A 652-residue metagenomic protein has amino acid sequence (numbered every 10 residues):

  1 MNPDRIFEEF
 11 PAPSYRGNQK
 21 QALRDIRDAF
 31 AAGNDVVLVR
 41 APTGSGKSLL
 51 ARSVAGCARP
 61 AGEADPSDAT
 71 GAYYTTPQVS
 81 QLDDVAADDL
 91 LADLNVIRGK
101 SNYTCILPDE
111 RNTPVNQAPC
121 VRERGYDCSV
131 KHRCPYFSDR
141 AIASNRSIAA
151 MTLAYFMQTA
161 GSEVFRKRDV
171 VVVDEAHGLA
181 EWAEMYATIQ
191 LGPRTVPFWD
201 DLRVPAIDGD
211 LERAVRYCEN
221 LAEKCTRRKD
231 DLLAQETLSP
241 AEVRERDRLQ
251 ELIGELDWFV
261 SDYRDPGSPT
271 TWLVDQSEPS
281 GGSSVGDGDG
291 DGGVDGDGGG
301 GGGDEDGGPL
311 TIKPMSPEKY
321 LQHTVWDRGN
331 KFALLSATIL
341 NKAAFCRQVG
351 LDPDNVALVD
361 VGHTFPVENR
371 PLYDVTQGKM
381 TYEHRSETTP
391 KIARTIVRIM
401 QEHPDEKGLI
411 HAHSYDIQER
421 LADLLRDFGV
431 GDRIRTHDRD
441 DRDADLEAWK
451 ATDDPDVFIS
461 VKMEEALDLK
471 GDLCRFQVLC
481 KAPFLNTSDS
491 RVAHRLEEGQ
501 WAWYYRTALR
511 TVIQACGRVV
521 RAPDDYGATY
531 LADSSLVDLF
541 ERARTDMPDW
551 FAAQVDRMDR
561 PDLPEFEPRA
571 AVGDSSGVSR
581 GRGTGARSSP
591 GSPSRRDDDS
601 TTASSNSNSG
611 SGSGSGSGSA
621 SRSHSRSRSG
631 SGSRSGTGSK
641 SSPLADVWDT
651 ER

Functional and structural regions predicted by a protein language model:
N2-P11, Y15, Q21-T43, D65 (+5 more regions): Conserved coupling segment at the C-terminus of the helicase ATP-binding
G33-V37, R52-A92: Conserved SF1/SF2 helicase motif Ia
K47: Conserved lysine of the Walker
R98-Y103, L153-Y155, A412-D416, R433-E447 (+1 more regions): Conserved helicase motor
D127-D169, I459-E464: Conserved RecA-like ASCE ATPase "motif II neighborhood" in helicase/translocase motors
F137-S147, G429-I459: Conserved motor-coupling elements within RecA-like helicase/translocase cores
T376-R385, R442-L539: Conserved RecA-like P-loop NTPase helicase motor core
F484-Q514, A522-R587, S594-D597, G636-R652: Helicase C-terminal subdomain and adjacent C-terminal extension
